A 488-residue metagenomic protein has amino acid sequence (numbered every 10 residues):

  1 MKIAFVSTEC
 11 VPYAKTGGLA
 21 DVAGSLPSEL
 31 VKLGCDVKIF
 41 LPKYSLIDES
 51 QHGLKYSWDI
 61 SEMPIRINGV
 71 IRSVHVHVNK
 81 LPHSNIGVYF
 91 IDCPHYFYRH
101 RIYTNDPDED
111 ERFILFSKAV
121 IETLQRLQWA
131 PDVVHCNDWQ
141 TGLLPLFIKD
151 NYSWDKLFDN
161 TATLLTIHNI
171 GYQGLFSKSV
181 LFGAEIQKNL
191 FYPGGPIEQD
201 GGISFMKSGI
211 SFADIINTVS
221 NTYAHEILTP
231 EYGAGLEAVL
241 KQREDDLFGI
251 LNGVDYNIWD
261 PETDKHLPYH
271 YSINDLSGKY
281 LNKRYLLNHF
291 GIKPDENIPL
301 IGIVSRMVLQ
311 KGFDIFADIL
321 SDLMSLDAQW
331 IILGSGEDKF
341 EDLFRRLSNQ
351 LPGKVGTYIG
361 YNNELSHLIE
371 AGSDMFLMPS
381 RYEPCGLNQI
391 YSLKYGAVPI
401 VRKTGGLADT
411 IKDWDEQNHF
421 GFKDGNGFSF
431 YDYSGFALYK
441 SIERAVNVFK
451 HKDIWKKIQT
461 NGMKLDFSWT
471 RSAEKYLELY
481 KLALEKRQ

Functional and structural regions predicted by a protein language model:
M1-Q488: Catalytic cores of nucleotide-sugar-dependent glycosyltransferases that transfer UDP/GDP/TDP-activated
